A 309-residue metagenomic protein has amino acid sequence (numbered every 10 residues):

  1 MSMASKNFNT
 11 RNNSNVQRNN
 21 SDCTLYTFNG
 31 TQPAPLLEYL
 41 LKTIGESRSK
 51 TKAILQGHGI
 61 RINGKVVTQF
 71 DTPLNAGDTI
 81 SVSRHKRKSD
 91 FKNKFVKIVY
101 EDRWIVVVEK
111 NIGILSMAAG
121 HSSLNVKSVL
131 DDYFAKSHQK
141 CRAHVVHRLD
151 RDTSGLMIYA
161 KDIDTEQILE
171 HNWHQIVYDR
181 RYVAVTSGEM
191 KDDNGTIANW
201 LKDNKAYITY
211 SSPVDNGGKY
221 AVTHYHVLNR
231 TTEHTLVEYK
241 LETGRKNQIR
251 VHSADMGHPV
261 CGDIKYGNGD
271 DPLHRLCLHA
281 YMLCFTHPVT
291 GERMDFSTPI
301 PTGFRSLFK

Functional and structural regions predicted by a protein language model:
S2-K309: RNA pseudouridine synthases
